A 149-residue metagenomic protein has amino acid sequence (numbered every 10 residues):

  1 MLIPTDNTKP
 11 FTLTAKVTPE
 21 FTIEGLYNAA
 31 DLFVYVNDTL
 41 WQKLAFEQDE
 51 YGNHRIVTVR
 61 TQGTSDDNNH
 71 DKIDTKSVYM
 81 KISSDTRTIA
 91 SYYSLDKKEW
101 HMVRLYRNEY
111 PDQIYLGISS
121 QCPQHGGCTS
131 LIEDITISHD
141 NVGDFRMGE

Functional and structural regions predicted by a protein language model:
M1-E149: Extracellular glycan-recognition regions
